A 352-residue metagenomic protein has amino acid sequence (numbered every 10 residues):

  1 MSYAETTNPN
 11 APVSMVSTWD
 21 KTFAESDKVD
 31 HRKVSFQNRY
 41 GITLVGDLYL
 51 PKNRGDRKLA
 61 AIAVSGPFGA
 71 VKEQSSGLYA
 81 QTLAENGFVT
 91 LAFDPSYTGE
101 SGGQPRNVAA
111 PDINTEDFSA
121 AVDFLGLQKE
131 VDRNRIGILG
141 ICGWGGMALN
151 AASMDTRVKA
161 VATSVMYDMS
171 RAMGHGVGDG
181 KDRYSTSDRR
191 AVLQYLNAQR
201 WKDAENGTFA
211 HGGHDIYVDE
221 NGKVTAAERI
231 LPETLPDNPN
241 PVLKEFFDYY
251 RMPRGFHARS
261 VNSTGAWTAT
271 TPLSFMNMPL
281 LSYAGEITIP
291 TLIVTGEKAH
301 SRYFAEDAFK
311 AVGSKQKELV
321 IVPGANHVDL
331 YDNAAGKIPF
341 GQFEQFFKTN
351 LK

Functional and structural regions predicted by a protein language model:
A11-R57: N-terminal cap/lid segment of alpha/beta-hydrolase-fold proteins
R57-P67: Short beta-strand element of the alpha/beta-hydrolase
G69-Q81, P95, A305: The serine-hydrolase catalytic nucleophile loop
T82-G102: Conserved alpha/beta-hydrolase
V108-K129: Alpha/beta-hydrolase active-site loop
N150-F247: Alpha/beta-hydrolase-fold enzymes
I287, I293-T295: Short beta-strand/loop motif that positions the catalytic acidic residue of the alpha/beta-hydrolase fold
A325-G336: Catalytic histidine-centered segment of alpha/beta-hydrolase-like enzymes
